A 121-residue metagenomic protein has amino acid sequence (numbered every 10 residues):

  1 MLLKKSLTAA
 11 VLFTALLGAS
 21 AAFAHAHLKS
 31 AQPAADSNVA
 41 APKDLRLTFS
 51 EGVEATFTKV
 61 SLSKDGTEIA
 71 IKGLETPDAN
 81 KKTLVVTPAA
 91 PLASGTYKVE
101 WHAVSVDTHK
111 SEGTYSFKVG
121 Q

Functional and structural regions predicted by a protein language model:
M1-A10: Bacterial N-terminal signal peptides that target proteins for export
A19-A21: N-terminal signal peptide c-region/cleavage motif recognized by signal peptidases
F23-A41: N-terminal edge beta-strand
A40, L45-E51, T108-Q121: Extended, polar beta-sheet/loop recognition surfaces of beta-rich domains that mediate binding to diverse ligands
L45-L47, E51-K72: Short, surface-exposed alpha-helix to beta-strand junction/turn motifs within ectodomains of secreted and cell-envelope
A79-V86: Aromatic sugar-binding surface patches on proteins that engage polysaccharides or sugar-phosphate polymers
P88, A93-V99: A glycine-anchored, Pro-Gly-centered beta-turn/N-cap motif
H102-V106: Beta-strand-rich extracellular modules
